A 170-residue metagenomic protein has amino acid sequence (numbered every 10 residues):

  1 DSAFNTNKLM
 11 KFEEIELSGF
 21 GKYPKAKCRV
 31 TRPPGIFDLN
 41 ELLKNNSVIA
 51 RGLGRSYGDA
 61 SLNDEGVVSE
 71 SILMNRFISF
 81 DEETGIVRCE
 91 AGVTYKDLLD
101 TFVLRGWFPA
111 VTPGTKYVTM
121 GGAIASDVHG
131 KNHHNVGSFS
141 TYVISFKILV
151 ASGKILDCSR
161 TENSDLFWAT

Functional and structural regions predicted by a protein language model:
F4-R32, L149: Intrinsically disordered, low-complexity segments enriched in small residues
F12-I15, P34, V93, T161-E162: Short coil/turn linker and secondary-structure boundary residues
G21-G114, D127-N132: Glycine-rich N-terminal segment of FAD-binding domains in flavoprotein oxidoreductases, spanning the beta-loop-helix
E82, T119, V150: Short, acidic, Ser/Thr-enriched surface-loop or helix-capping motifs
G114-G121: Active-site cores enriched in adjacent His and Asp/Glu residues with nearby glycine-rich loops that coordinate divalent
A123-T170: FAD-binding subdomain of flavoenzyme oxidoreductases
